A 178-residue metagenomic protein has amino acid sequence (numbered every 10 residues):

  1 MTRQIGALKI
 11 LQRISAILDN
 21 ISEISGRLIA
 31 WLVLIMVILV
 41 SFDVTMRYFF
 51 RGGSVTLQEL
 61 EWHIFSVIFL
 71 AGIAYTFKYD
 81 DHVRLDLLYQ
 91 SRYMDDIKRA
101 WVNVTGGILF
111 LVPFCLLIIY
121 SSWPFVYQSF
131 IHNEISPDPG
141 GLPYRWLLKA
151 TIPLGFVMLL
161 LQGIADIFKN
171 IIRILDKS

Functional and structural regions predicted by a protein language model:
M1-S178: Alpha-helical transmembrane segments and membrane-interface helix-loop junctions in multi-pass membrane proteins
